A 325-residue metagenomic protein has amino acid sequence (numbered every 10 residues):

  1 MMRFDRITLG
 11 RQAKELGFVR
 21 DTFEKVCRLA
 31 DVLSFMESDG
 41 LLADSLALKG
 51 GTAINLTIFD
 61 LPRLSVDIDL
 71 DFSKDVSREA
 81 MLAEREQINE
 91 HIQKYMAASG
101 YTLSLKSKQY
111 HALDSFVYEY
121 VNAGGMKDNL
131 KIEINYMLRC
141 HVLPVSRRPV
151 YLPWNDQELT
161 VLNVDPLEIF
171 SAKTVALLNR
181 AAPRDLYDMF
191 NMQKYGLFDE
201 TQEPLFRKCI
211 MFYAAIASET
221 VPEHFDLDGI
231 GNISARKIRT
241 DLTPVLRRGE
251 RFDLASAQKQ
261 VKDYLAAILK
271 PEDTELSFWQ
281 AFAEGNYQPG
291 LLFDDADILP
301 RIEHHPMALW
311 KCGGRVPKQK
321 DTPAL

Functional and structural regions predicted by a protein language model:
M1-L46, L56-P62, I68, F72-L325: Structured mid-to-C-terminal alpha-helical surface segments
G51: Active-site glycine-centered loops adjacent to acidic/histidine catalytic or metal-binding residues that shape
